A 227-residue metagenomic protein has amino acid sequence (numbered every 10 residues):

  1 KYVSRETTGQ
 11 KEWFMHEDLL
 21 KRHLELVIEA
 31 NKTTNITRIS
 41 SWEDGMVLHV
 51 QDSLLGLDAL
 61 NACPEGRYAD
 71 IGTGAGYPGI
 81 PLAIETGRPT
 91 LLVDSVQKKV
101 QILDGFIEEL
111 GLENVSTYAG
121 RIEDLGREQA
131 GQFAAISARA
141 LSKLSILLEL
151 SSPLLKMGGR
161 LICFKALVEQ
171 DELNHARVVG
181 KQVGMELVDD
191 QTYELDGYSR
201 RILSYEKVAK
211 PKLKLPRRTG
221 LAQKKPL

Functional and structural regions predicted by a protein language model:
Y2, K11-A69, K98-Y118: Class I SAM-dependent transferase core
L54-A140, L148-E149: Conserved SAM/SAH cofactor-binding pocket of Class I
T90, L161-I162: A short hydrophobic/small-residue beta-strand
K99-Q101, E169, L173: Short alpha-helix immediately C-terminal to the canonical SAM-binding loop
E123, A166-Q170, Y193: Short "lid" loop at the C-terminus of a central beta-strand within the Rossmann-like core of SAM-dependent
A134-L147, P153, I162, L167: A short SAM/SAH-binding and catalytic strip from SAM-dependent methyltransferases
L155-M157: Helix-to-beta-strand junctions that scaffold the AdoMet/dcAdoMet cofactor pocket in Class I SAM-dependent enzymes
N174-L227: SAM/dcSAM-binding transferase cores
